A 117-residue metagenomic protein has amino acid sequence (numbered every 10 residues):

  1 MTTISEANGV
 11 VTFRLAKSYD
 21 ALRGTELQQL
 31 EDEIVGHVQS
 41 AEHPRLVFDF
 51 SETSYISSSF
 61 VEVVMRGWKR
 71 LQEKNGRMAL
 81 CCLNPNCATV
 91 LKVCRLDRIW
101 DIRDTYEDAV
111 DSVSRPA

Functional and structural regions predicted by a protein language model:
M1-D32, F50: STAS-typified acidic loop motif
V11, L46, G76-M78: Conserved beta-strand core positions
Q28, E62-M65, P85, T89: Surface-exposed alpha-helical interface segments used for non-catalytic interactions
E33-F60: Short, glycine-/small-residue-enriched flexible loop/hinge segments at domain edges that mediate gating
S58, R66-P85: Mid-chain, well-packed structural core segment of small domains
W100-A109: Short acidic-hydrophobic, aromatic-tinged amphipathic segments that line or gate anion-handling sites
V113-A117: A short, charged, amphipathic alpha-helix used as a generic interaction element across diverse proteins
